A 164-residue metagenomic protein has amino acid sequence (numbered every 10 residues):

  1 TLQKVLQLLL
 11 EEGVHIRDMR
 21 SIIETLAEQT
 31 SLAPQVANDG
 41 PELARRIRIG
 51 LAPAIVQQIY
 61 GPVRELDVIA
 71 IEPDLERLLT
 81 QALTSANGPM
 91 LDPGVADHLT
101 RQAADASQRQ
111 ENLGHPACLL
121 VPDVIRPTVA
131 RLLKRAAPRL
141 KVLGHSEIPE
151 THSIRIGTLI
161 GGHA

Functional and structural regions predicted by a protein language model:
T1-E11: Intrinsically disordered, low-complexity linker/loop segments enriched in Gly/Pro and charged/polar residues
K4, V14-A164: Extended, low-charge hydrophobic alpha-helical regions
